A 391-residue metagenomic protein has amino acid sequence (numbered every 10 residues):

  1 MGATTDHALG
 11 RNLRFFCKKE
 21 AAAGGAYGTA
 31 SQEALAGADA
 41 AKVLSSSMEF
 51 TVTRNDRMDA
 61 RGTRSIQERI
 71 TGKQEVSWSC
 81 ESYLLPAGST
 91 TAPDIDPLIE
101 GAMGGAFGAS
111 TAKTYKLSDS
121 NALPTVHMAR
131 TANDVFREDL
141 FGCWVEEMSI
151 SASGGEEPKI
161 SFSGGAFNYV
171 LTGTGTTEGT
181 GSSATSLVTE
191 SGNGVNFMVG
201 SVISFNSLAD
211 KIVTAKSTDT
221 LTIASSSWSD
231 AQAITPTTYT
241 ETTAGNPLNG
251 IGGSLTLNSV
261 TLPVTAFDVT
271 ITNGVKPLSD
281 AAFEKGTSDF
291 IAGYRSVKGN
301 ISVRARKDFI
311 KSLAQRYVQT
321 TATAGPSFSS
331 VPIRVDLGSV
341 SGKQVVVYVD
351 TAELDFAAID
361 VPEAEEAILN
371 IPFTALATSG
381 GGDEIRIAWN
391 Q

Functional and structural regions predicted by a protein language model:
M1-Q391: Signature of extracytoplasmic/envelope-associated structural regions
